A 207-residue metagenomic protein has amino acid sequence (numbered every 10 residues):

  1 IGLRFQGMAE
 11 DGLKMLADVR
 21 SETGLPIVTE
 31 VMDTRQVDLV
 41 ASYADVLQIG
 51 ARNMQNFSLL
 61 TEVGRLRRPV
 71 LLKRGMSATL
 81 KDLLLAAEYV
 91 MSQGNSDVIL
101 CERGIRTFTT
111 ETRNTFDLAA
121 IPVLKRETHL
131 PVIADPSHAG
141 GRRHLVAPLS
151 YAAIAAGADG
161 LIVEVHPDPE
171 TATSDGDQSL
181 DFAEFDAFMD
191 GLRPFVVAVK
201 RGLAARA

Functional and structural regions predicted by a protein language model:
G2-V28, E62-P69, L118-I133, Q178-G202: Alpha-helix-loop-beta-strand connector modules within alpha/beta enzyme cores
M15-E22, P26-F57, V63-G64: Glycine-rich anion-binding loops of enzyme active sites
G24-V28, V46, P69-L71, D97-C101 (+2 more regions): Structural preference for beta-strand elements that scaffold enzyme active sites
M32-T34, R52, G75-S77, R103-T107 (+3 more regions): Active-site beta-loop-alpha junctions enriched in small/polar residues
R35-Y43, L80-A86, G141-D159, P167: Catalytic cores of alpha/beta
V40, L72, L124, D135 (+2 more regions): Conserved, mostly hydrophobic/aromatic
V46, R52-A119: Conserved anion-binding
A51-Q55, A153-Q178: Glycine-rich phosphate-binding active-site loops on the catalytic face of alpha/beta enzymes
